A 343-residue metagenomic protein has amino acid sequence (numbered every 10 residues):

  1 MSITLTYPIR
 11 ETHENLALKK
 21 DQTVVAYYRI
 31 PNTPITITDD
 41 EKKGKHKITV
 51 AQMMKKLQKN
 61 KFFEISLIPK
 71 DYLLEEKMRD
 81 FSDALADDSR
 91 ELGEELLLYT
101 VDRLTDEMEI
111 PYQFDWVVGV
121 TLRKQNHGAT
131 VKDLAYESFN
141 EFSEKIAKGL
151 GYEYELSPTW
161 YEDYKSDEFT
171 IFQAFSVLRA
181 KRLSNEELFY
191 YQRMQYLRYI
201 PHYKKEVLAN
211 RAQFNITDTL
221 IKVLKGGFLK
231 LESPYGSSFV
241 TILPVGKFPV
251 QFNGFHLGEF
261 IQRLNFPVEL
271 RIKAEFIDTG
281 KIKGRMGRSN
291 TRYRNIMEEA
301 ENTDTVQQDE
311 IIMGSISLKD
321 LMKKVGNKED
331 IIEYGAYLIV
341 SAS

Functional and structural regions predicted by a protein language model:
M1-S343: Extended, folded cores of ATP/NTP-driven motor/assembly subunits in large transport and secretion machines
